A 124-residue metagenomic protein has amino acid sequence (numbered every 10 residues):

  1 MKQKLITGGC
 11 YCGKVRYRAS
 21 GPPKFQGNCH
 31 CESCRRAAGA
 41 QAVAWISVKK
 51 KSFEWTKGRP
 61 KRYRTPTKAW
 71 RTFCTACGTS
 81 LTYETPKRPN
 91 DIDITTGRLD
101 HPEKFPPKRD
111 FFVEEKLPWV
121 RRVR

Functional and structural regions predicted by a protein language model:
M1-R124: A short Gly-Trp-Pro
